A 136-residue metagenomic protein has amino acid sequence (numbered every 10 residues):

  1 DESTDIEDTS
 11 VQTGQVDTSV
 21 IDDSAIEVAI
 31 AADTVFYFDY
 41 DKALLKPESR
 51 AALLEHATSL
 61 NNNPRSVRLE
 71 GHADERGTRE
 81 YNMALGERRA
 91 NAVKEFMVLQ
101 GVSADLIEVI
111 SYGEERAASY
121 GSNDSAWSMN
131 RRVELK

Functional and structural regions predicted by a protein language model:
D1-V67: Periplasmic peptidoglycan-binding/tethering modules of Gram-negative envelope proteins
H72-K136: Periplasmic OmpA-like peptidoglycan-binding domain that tethers envelope proteins to the cell wall
